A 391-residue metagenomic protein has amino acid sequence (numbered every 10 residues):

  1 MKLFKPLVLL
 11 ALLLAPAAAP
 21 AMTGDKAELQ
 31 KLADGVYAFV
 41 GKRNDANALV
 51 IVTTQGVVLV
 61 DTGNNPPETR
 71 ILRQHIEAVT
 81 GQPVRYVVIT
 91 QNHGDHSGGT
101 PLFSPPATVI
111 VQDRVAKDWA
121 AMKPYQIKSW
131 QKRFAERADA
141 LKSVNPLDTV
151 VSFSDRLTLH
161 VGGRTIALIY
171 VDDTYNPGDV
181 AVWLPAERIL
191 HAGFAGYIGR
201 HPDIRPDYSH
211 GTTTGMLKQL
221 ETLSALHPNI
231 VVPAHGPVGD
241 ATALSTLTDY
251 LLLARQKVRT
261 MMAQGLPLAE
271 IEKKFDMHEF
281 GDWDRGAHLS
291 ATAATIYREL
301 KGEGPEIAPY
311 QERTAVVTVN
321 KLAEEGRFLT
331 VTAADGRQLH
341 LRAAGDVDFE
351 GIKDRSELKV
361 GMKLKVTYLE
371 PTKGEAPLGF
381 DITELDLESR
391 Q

Functional and structural regions predicted by a protein language model:
L7-A17: Bacterial N-terminal signal peptides
L14, M22, A225-H227, V238-P309: Accessory terminal helices/loops
M22-K26, Q30-L32, K117-V171, P177 (+3 more regions): Metallo-beta-lactamase
A27-H75, V182-F194: Conserved beta-strand hairpin/beta-sheet module of binuclear metal-dependent hydrolase folds, prominently
L29, T54-G56, P66-V111: Active-site metal-binding motif and surrounding structural segment of the metallo-beta-lactamase
A38-F39, P67-H75, H96, N176-D179 (+2 more regions): N-terminal post-signal-peptidase region of extra-cytosolic proteins
G56-V58, N64-P66, T158, T165-L253 (+1 more regions): Metallo-beta-lactamase
P305-D346, G351-Q391: Short, flexible, surface-exposed loop segments at domain boundaries
